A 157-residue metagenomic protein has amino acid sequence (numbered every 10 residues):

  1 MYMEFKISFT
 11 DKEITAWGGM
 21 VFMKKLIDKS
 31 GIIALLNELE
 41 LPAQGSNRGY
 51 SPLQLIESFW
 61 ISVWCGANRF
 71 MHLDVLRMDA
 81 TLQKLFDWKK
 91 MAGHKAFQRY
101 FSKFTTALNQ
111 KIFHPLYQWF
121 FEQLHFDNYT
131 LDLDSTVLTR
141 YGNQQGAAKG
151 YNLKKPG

Functional and structural regions predicted by a protein language model:
M1-G157: Dynamic "connector" segments at or just before major functional cores
